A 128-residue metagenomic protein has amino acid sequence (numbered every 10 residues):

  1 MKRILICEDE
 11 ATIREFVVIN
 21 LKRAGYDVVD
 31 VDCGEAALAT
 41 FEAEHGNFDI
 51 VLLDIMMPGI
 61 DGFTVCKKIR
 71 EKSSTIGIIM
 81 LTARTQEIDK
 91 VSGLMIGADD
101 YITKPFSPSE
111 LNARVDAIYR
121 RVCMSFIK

Functional and structural regions predicted by a protein language model:
K2-R3, A117-K128: Short, Lys/Arg-enriched segments at the junction into DNA-binding effector domains of transcriptional regulators
E8: Conserved acidic carboxylate
E15-R23: Charged docking surfaces used in two-component/phosphorelay signaling
D30-I50: Acidic, metal-coordinating helix/loop segments flanking the phosphotransfer/catalytic sites of two-component signaling
V51-M56, R84: The short loop immediately C-terminal to the conserved phospho-acceptor aspartate in CheY-like receiver
P58, Q86, K104: The feature encodes the CheY-like receiver
